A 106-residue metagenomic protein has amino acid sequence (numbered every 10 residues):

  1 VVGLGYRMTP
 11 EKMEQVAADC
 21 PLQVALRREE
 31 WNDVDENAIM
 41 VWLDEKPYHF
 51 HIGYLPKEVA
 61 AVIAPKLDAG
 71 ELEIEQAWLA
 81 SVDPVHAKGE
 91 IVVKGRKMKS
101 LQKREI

Functional and structural regions predicted by a protein language model:
V1-I106: Conserved active-site motif detector
